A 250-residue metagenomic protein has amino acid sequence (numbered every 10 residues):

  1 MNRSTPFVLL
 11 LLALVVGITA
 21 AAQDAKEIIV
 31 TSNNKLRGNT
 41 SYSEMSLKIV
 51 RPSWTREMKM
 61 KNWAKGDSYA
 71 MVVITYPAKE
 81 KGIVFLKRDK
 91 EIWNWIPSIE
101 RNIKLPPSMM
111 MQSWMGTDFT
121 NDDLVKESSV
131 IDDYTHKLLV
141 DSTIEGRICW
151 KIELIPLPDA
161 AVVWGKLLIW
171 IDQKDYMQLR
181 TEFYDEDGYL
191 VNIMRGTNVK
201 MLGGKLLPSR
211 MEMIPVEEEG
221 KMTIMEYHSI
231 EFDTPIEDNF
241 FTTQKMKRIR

Functional and structural regions predicted by a protein language model:
M1-V8: Bacterial N-terminal signal peptides that target proteins for export
V8-G17: Bacterial N-terminal signal peptides
I18-A22: Sec/Tat signal peptide C-region and signal peptidase I cleavage site
D24-S98: N-terminal mature ectodomain segment of secretory-pathway/periplasmic proteins
K48, K65-D67, T75-P77, K90-E91 (+8 more regions): Solvent-exposed coil/turn segments that connect beta secondary-structure elements in extracytoplasmic/periplasmic
P97-K126: Acidic/charged, solvent-exposed loop-and-adjacent secondary-structure segments enriched in E/D, K/R, S/T, and G/P
K104, V125, E145-T242: Gly/Pro-enriched, hydrophobic low-complexity segments that function as extracytoplasmic propeptides/linkers
T117-I155: Short, conserved active-site entrance elements at the starts or edges of catalytic domains
